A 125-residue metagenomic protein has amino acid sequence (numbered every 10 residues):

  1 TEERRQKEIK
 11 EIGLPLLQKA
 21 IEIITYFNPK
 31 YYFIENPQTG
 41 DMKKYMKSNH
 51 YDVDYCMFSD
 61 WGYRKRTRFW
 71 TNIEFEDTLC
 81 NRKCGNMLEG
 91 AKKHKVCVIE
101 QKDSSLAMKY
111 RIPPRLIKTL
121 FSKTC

Functional and structural regions predicted by a protein language model:
T1-C125: Class I S-adenosyl-L-methionine
